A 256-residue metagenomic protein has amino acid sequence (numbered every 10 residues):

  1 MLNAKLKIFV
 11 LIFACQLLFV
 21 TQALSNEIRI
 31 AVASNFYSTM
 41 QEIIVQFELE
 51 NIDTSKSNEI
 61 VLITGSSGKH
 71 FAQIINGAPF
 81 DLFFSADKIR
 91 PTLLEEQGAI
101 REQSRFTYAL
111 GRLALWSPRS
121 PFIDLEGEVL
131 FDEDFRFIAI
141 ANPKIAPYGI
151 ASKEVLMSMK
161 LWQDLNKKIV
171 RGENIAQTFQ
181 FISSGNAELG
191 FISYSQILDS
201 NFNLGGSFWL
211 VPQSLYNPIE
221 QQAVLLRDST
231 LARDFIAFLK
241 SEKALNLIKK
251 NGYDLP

Functional and structural regions predicted by a protein language model:
M1-K5: N-terminal secretory signal peptides that target proteins for export/translocation
I8-V20: Bacterial N-terminal signal peptides
V20-N26: Bacterial Sec-dependent signal peptides at the C-terminal "C-region" and cleavage site
N26-S55, I60-T64, G68-A78, D87-K88 (+2 more regions): Exported/periplasmic ABC-transporter solute-binding proteins
F84: A short beta-strand/loop micro-motif in the catalytic core of glycosyltransferases that engages the nucleotide-sugar
R101: Extracellular glycoside hydrolase catalytic/binding regions
